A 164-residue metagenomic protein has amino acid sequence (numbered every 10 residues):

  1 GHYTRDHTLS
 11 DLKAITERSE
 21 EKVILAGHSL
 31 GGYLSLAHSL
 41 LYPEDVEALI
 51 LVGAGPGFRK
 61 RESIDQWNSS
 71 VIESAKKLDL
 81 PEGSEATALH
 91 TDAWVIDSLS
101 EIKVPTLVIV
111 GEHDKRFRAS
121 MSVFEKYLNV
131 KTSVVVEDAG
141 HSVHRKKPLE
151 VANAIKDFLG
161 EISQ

Functional and structural regions predicted by a protein language model:
G1-I24, N153: Active-site loop/oxyanion-hole signature of alpha/beta-hydrolase fold enzymes
I24, E47-I50: Residue in the alpha/beta-hydrolase core beta-strand immediately N-terminal to the catalytic nucleophile
G27-S29: Conserved alpha/beta-hydrolase "nucleophile elbow" surrounding the catalytic nucleophile
Y33-L40, L49-A75: Flexible "cap/lid" loop of the alpha/beta hydrolase fold
E82-S98: Active-site nucleophile elbow and catalytic-triad environment of alpha/beta-hydrolase enzymes
I102, V108-V110: Short beta-strand/loop motif that positions the catalytic acidic residue of the alpha/beta-hydrolase fold
K115-S120: Conserved alpha/beta-hydrolase "acid-adjacent" motif
A139-P148: Catalytic histidine-centered segment of alpha/beta-hydrolase-like enzymes
